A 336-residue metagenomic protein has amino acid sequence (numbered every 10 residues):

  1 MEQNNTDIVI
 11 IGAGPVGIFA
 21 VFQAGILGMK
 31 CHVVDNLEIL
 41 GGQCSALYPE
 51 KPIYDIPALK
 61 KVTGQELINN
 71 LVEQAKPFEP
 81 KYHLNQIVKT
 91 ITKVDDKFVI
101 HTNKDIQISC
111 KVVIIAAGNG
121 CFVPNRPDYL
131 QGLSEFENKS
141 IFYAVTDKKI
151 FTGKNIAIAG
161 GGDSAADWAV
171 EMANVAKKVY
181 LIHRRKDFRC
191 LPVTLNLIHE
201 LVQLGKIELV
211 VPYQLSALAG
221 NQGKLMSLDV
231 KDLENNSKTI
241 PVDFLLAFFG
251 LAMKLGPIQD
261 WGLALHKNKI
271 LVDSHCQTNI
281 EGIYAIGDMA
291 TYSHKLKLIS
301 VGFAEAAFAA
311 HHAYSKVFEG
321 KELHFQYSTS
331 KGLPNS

Functional and structural regions predicted by a protein language model:
M1-I11, L27, C31, I39 (+5 more regions): FAD-binding core/adjacent interface of flavoenzyme oxidoreductases
G12-V16, G160-G162: Glycine-rich Rossmann-fold phosphate-binding loop(s) that bind the pyrophosphate of adenine dinucleotide cofactors
G25-A46, Y180-F188: Glycine-rich FAD pyrophosphate-binding loop
E38-V62, L191-L197: Conserved N-terminal glycine-rich FAD pyrophosphate-binding loop of Rossmann-like flavoproteins
V72-T102, Q107-C110, A173-V272, K321-T329: A Rossmann-like FAD-binding core segment of flavoenzymes
Y129-I150, F244-S300, F308-S315: FAD-site-proximal beta/loop scaffold in flavoenzymes
T152-V175: Rossmann-like NAD(P)H-binding beta-loop-alpha module
Y314-S336: Active-site-proximal substrate-binding core of FAD-dependent oxidoreductases
